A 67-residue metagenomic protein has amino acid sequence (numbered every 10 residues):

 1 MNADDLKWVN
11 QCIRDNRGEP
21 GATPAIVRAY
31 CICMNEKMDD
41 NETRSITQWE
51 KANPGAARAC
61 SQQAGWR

Functional and structural regions predicted by a protein language model:
M1-R67: Mature extracellular/luminal domains of secreted and GPI-anchored eukaryotic proteins, especially small
